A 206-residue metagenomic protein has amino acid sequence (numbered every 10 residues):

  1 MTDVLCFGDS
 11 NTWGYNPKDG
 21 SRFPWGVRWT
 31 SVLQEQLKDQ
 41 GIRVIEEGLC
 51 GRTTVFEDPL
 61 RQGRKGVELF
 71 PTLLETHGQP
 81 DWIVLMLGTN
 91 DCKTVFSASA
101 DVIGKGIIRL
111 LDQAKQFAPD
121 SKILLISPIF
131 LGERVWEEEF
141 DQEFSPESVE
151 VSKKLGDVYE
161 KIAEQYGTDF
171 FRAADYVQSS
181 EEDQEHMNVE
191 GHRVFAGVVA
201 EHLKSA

Functional and structural regions predicted by a protein language model:
M1-L49, V55-L60, T72-Q79, E164-Q165 (+1 more regions): Serine-esterase "nucleophile elbow" of acetyl-processing enzymes
D39-Q40, R64-A206: Alpha-helical cap/lid subdomain in secreted, periplasmic, or secretory-pathway luminal O-acyl-processing enzymes
